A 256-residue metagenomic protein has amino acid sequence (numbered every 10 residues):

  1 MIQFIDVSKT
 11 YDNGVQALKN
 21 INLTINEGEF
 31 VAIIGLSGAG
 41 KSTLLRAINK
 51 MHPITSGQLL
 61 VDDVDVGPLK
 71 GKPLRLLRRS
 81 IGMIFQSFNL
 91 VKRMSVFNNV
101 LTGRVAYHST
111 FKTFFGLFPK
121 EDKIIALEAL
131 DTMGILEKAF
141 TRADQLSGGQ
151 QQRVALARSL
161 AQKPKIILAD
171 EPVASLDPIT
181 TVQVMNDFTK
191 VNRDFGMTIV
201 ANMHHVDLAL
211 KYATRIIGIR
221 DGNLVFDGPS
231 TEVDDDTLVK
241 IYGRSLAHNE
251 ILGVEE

Functional and structural regions predicted by a protein language model:
N49: Helix-to-loop junction immediately C-terminal to a conserved catalytic motif
V64-D65, H108, K112-E137: Conserved ABC ATPase "signature" region
R142-L146, Q150: Conserved ABC ATPase signature
K163: Conserved catalytic motifs of ABC-family nucleotide-binding domains
I167-D170: Catalytic Walker B motif of ABC-type/P-loop ATPase nucleotide-binding domains
P178-T180: Helix N-cap at the start of a conserved alpha-helix in ABC-type nucleotide-binding domains
